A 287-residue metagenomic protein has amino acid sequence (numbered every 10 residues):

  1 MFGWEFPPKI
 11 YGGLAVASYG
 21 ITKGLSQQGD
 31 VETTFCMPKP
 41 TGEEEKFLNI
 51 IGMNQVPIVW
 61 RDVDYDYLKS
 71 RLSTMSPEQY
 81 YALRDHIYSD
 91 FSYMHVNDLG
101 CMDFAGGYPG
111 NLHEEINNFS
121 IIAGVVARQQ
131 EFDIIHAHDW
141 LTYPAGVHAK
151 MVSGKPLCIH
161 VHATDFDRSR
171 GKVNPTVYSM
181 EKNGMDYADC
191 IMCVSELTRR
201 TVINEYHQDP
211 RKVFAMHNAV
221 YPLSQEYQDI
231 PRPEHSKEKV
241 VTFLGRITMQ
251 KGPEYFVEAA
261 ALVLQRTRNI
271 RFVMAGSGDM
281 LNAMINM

Functional and structural regions predicted by a protein language model:
D30-A127: A conserved catalytic-core segment of Leloir-type glycosyltransferases
L112-I122, K155-C158, F166-N183, P222: Nucleotide-sugar donor phosphate/pyrophosphate-binding loop at the beta->alpha transition of glycosyltransferases
G124-Q129, M151, N174-I191: Membrane-proximal helix-turn-helix segments that form the acceptor-binding/catalytic region of lipid-linked
I135-H136, Y187-E196: A short beta-strand/loop micro-motif in the catalytic core of glycosyltransferases that engages the nucleotide-sugar
A137-T142: Short His-centered aromatic/hydrophobic patch
M192, P233-A261, V273: Conserved donor-binding/catalytic core segment of Leloir-type glycosyltransferases
L197, A219: Carbohydrate-associated surface elements
L244, R271-M287: Glycosyltransferase donor-sugar binding loop
